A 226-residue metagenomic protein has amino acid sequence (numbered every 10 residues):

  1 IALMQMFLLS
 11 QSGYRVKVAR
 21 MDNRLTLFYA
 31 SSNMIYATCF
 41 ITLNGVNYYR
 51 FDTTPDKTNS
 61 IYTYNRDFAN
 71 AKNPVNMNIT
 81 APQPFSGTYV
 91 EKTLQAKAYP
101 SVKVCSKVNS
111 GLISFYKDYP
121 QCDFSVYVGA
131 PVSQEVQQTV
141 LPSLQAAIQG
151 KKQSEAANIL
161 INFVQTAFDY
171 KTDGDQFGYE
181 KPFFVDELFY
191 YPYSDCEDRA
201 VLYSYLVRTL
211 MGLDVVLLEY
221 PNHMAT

Functional and structural regions predicted by a protein language model:
I1, V126-Y190: Secondary-structure boundary elements
I1-A98: Intrinsically disordered, low-complexity N-terminal segments that are enriched in acidic
I1-S10, L112-F115, G129, N162: Pro/Ser/Thr/Gly-rich intrinsically disordered low-complexity regions
L3, F7, E155-I159, F163 (+2 more regions): Extracytoplasmic/secreted proteins, especially bacterial periplasmic and envelope-associated proteins
F7, V18, D186-V201: Mid-length scaffold segments of soluble, non-membrane domains
V16-L43, L144-K151, D198-T226: Hydrophobic/aromatic-rich core segments of domains that either
D52-T63, D67, G111-Y119, T139-S143 (+5 more regions): Mature, Sec-exported extracytoplasmic domains of Gram-positive
K72-V132: Secretory-pathway-linked proteins and extracytosolic
